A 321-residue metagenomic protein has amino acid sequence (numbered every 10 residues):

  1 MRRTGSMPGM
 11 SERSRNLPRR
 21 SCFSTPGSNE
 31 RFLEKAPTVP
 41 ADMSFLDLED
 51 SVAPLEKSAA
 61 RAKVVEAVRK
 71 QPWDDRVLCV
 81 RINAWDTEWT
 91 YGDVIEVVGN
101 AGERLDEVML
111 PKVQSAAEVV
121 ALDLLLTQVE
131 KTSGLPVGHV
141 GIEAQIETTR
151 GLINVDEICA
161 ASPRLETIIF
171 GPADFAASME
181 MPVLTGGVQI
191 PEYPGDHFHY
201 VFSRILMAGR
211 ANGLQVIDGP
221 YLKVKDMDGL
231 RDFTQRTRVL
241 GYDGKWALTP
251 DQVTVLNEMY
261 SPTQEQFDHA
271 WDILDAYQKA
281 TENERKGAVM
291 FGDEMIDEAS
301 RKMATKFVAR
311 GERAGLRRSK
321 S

Functional and structural regions predicted by a protein language model:
R2-S321: Expand to "…catalyze enediolate/carbanion chemistry for C-C bond making/breaking, isomerization, decarboxylation
